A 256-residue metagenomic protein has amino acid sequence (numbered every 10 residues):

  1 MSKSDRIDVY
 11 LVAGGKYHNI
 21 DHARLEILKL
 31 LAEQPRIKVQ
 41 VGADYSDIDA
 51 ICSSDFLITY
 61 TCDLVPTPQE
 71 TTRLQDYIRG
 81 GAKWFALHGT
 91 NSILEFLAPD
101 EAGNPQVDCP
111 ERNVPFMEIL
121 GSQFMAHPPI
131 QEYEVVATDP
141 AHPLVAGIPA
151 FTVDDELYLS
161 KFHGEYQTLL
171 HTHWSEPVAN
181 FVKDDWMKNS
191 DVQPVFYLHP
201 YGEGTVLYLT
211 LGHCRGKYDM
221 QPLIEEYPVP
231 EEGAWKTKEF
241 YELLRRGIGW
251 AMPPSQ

Functional and structural regions predicted by a protein language model:
S2, D8-F96: Helical hinge/lid and interdomain linker segments adjacent to catalytic or ligand-binding clefts that mediate domain
S2-I7, E33, D184-V195, P200-Q256: Extracellular ligand-binding/catalytic regions of CAZymes and related secreted enzymes and adhesion modules
S4, L25, A32, Q40 (+2 more regions): Catalytic beta-strand/loop cores that center a nucleophilic Ser/Cys/Thr and support acyl-enzyme chemistry
K16-Y17, L64, N91-I93, H173-E176 (+3 more regions): Short, solvent-exposed loop/turn segments at secondary-structure junctions
N19, P66, D108, W235-E239: Extracytoplasmic/periplasmic, Sec-exported soluble proteins
H22-R24, F96-D100, F181-V182, D219-P222: Short aromatic-enriched loop/helix-cap "lid" or pocket-rim segments at secondary-structure transitions that line
T61, I148, A251-S255: Sec/Tat-exported extracytoplasmic proteins
L64-G147: A glycine-rich, often tryptophan-bearing local segment used as a flexible ligand/cofactor-contacting loop or short
